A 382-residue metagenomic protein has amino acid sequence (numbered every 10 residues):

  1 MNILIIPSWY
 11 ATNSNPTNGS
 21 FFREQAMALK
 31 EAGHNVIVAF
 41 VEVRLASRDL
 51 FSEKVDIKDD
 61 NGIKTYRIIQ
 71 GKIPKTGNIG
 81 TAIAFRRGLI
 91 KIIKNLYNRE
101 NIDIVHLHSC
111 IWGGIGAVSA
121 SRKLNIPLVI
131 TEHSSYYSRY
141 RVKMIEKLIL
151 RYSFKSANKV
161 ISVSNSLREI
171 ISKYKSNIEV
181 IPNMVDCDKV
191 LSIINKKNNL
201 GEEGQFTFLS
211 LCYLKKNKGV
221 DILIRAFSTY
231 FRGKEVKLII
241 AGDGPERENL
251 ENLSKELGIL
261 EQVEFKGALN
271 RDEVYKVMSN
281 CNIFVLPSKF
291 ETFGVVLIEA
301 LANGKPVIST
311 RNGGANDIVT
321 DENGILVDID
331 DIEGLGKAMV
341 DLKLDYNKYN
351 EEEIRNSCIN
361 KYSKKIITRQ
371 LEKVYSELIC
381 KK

Functional and structural regions predicted by a protein language model:
M1-N61, S376: N-terminal subdomain of nucleotide-sugar transferases
L4, G201-K218, I224-F227, I239: Conserved donor-binding/catalytic core segment of Leloir-type glycosyltransferases
F154, A268-L269, K276-C281: Short alpha-helical donor nucleotide-sugar binding micro-motif in glycosyltransferases
S166, M184: Carbohydrate-associated surface elements
V185-G204: Acidic anion/phosphate-binding donor-loop and adjacent secondary structure in glycosyltransferase catalytic cores
K289: Aromatic "clamp/platform" in nucleotide-sugar-dependent glycosyltransferases that forms part of the donor/acceptor
P306-S309: Short hydrophobic beta-strand element within catalytic cores of glycosyltransferases and related nucleotide-activated
D321, I325-I332, D341-N347: Conserved acidic donor-binding segment of nucleotide-sugar-dependent glycosyltransferases
